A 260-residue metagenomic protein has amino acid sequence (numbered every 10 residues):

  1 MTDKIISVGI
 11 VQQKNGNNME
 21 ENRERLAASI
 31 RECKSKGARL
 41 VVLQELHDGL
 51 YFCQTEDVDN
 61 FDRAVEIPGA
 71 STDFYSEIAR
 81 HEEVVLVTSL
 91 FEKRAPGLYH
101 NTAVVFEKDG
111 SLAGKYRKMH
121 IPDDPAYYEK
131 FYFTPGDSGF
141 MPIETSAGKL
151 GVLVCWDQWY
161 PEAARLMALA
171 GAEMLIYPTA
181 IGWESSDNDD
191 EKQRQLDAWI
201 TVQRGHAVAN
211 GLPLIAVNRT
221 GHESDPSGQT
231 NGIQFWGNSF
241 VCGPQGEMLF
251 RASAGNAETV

Functional and structural regions predicted by a protein language model:
M1-L40, I176: N-terminal active-site segment of His-dependent metallophosphoesterases
T2-V8, P142-G151, M174: Beta-strand-turn-beta hairpins that frame and shape the catalytic cleft of phosphate-ester-processing enzymes
M19, A28-K108, K115, I181-G205 (+1 more regions): Cys-nucleophile CN-hydrolase/nitrilase-fold catalytic domain and related Cys-dependent amidase chemistry that acts on
A64-V87, K149, Q158-T259: CN hydrolase (nitrilase-like) catalytic-core segments centered on the catalytic cysteine and neighboring Lys/Glu
T88-L90, T102-V105, M141, S239-V241 (+1 more regions): Short beta-strand scaffold segments in enzyme catalytic cores
K118-Y132, N256-V260: A short, polar/charged loop-to-alpha-helix boundary motif
A126-M141, Q158-Y160: Active-site glycine-rich loop that binds ribose-phosphate moieties when present
